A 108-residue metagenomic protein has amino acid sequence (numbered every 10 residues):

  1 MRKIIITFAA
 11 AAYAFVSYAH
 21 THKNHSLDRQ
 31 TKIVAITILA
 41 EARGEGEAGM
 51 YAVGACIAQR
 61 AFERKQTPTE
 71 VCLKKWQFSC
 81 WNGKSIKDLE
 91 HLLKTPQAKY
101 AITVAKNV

Functional and structural regions predicted by a protein language model:
M1-I4: Positively charged n-region of N-terminal signal peptides that target proteins for export
T7-F8, K65: Intrinsically disordered, low-complexity segments enriched in polar/charged small residues
F8-Y18: Hydrophobic h-region of N-terminal signal peptides that target proteins for export in Gram-negative bacteria
H20-V108: Bacterial extracytoplasmic/cell-wall-associated proteins, especially those involved in peptidoglycan
